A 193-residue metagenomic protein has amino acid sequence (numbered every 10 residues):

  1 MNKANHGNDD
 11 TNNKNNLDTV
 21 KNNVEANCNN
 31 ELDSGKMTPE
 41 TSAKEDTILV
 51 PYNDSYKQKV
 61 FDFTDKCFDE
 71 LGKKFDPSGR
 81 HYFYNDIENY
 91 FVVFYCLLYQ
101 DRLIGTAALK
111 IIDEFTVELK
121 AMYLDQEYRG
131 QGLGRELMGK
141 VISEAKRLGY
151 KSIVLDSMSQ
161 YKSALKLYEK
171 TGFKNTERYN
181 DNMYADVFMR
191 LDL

Functional and structural regions predicted by a protein language model:
N2-H6, N16-Q58, L193: Conserved N-terminal entry element of GNAT/NAT acetyltransferase domains
P51-A121, D125-Q126, M138-G139, Y179-D181 (+1 more regions): Acetyl-CoA-dependent GNAT
F63-C67, E144, L167, T171: Alpha-helical interaction/dimerization surfaces of two-component signaling modules
L124, G130-S143, K170: Conserved acetyl-CoA-binding loop-helix of GNAT-fold acetyltransferases
R135, Q160-E177, Y184-A185: Conserved active-site alpha-helix within GNAT-family acetyltransferase domains
A145-D156: Conserved GNAT acetyl-CoA-binding A-motif
